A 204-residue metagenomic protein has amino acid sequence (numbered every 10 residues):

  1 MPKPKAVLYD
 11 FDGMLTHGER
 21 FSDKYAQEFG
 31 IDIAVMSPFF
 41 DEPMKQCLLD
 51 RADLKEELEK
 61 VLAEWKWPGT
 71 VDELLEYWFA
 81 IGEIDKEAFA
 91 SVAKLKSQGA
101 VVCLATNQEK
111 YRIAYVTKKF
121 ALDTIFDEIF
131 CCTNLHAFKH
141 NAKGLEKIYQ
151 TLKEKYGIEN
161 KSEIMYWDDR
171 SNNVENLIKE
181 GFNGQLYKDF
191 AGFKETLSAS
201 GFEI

Functional and structural regions predicted by a protein language model:
M1-D41, K45, K60, E64-W67 (+1 more regions): Active-site neighborhood of HAD-like aspartate-dependent phosphohydrolases
M44-A90: Metal-dependent phosphoesterase signature
D72-C103, A114, A142, E146: Short, acidic loop-to-helix structural element flanking the phosphoryl-transfer center in phosphate-processing enzymes
K110-M165: Substrate-recognition "cap/lid" segment bordering the active-site pocket of phosphatases
K147, L152-E159, I178-I204: C-terminal cap/substrate-recognition subdomain and adjoining C-terminal extension of metal-dependent phosphatase-like
Y166-W167, L186: Conserved SAM-binding loop
D168-F182: Acidic, divalent-metal-coordinating active-site segment for phosphoryl/phosphodiester hydrolysis, typified by short
